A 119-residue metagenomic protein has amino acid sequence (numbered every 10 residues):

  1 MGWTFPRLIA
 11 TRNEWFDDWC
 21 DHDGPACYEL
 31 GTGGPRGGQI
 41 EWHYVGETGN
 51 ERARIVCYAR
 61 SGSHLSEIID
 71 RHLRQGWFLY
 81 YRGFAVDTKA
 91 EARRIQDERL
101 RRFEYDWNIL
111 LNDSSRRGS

Functional and structural regions predicted by a protein language model:
M1-R54, W77, G83-E98, R117-S119: GIY-YIG nuclease catalytic motif and its immediate N-terminal context
A10, E67-I69, Y105, I109-L110: Intrinsic disorder/low-complexity signature
R52-Q75: A broadly used, surface-exposed interaction patch
R102-S119: Intrinsically disordered, low-complexity regulatory tails
